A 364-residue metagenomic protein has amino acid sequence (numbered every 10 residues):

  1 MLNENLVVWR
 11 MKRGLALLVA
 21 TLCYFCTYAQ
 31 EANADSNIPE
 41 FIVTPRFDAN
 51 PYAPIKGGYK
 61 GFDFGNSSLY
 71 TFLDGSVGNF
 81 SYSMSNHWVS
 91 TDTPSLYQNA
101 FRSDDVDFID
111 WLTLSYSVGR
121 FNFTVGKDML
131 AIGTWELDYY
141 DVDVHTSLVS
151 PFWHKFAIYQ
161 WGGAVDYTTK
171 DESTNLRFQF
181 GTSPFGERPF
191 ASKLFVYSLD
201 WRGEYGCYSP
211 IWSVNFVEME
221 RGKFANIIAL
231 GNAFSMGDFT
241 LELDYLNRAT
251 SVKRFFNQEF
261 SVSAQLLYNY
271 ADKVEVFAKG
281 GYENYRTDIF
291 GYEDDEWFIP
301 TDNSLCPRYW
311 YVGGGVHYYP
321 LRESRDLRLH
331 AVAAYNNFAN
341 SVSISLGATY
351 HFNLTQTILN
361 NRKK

Functional and structural regions predicted by a protein language model:
A32-I55, P210: Transmembrane beta-strand segments of Gram-negative outer membrane beta-barrel proteins
D35-V43, F62-S183, Y282-R286: Outer membrane beta-barrel
P45-P51, M84-W88, V125-K127, L176-T182 (+5 more regions): Transmembrane beta-barrel strands of outer-membrane/channel proteins
K60-L69, D105-D110, S117-G119, A157-W161 (+5 more regions): Residues that define the transmembrane beta-barrel architecture of outer-membrane proteins
T71-G75, L112-Y116, V125, G163-Y167 (+6 more regions): Residues on the lipid-exposed face of transmembrane beta-strands in outer-membrane beta-barrel proteins
G78-S83, R120-F123, D171-L176, Y205-W212 (+4 more regions): Repeated loop/turn-to-beta-strand initiation elements of outer-membrane beta-barrel proteins
S173, L199-C306, W310: Detector for outer-membrane/organellar transmembrane beta-barrel domains, recognizing the amphipathic beta-strand
G314-V316, P320, N340-K364: Outer-membrane beta-barrel "beta-signal"
